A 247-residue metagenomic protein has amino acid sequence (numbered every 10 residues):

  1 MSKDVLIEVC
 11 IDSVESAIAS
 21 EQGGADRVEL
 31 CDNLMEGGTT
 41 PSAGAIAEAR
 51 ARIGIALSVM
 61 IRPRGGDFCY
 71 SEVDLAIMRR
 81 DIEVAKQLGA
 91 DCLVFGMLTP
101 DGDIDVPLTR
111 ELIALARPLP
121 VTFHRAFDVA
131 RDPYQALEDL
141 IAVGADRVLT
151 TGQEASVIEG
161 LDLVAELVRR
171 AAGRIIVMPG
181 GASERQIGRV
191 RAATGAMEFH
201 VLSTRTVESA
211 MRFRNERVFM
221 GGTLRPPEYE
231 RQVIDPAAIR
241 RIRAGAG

Functional and structural regions predicted by a protein language model:
S2-V28, N33-T40: N-terminal pre-domain/capping segments
V5-I11, V28-L30, L57-I61, L93-F95 (+4 more regions): Hydrophobic faces of well-ordered beta-strands that scaffold small-molecule active sites in alpha/beta enzyme cores
D12-Q22, C69-D81, D128-V143, L167-A172 (+2 more regions): Catalytic cores of alpha/beta
E15, L34-I55, V73-A76, M97-R117 (+5 more regions): Active-site-adjacent beta->alpha loops and helix N-cap segments on the catalytic face of soluble alpha/beta enzymes
A25, G54, G89-D91, A145 (+1 more regions): A structural motif
G65-Y70, A210: A short acidic, helix-capping loop that chelates divalent metal ions and anchors anionic groups
I82-G96: Ordered, amphipathic secondary-structure segments that act as subunit-interaction surfaces in large macromolecular
A171-G247: C-terminal alpha-helical cap/extension of soluble enzyme domains
